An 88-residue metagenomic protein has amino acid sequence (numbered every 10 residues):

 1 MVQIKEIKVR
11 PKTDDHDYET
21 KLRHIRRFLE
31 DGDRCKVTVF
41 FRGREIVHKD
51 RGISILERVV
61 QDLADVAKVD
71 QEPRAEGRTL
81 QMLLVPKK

Functional and structural regions predicted by a protein language model:
M1-F28, F40, L84-K88: N-terminal cationic and glycine-rich segments that engage phosphates or anionic surfaces
K8, R23-E30, E57-R74: Signal for well-folded cores of large energy- and translation-related assemblies
P11, D15, E45-G52, P73-A75: Conserved phosphate/pyrophosphate-binding and hydrolysis machinery centered on Walker-type P-loop NTPases, extending
R34: Residues forming anionic-ligand binding surfaces in small-molecule and nucleic-acid pockets of primarily soluble enzymes
G43-A64: Short, hydrophobic/π-rich interface segment
Q71-K88: C-terminal edge-of-domain segments
